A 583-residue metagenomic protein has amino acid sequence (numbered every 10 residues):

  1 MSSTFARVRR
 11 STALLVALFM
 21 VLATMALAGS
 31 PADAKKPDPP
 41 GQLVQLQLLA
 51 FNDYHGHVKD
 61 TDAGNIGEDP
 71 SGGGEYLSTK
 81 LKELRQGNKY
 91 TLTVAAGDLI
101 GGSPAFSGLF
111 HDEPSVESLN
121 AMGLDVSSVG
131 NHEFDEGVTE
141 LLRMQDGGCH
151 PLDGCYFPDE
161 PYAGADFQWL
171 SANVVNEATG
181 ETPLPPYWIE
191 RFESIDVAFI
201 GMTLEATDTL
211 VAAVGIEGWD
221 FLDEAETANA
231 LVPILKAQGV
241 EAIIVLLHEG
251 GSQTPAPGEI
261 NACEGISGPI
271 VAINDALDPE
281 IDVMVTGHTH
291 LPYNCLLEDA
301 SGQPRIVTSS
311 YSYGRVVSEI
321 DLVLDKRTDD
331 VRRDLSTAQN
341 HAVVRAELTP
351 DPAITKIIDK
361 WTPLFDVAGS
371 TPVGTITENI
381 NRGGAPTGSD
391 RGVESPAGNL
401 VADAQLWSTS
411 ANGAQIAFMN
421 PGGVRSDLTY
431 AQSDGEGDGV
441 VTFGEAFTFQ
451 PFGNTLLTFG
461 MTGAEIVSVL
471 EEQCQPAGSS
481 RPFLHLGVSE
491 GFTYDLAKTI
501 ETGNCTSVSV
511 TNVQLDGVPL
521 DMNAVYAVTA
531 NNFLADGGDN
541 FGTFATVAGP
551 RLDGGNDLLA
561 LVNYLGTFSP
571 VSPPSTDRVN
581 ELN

Functional and structural regions predicted by a protein language model:
S2-V16: Bacterial N-terminal signal peptides that target proteins for export
L15-A26: Bacterial N-terminal signal peptides
D33-E347, G392, A397-A404, A417 (+3 more regions): Acidic, metal/ion-coordinating pockets
Q42-Q47, H57, N65-G72, Y76 (+7 more regions): Feature captures C-terminal
D196, A385-T387, T493, P519: Short, solvent-exposed loop/turn motifs
A353-G374: Acidic, glycine-rich low-complexity/disordered segments
S370-E394: Glycine-rich phosphate/diphosphate-binding loops and the adjacent beta-loop-alpha structural elements that coordinate
